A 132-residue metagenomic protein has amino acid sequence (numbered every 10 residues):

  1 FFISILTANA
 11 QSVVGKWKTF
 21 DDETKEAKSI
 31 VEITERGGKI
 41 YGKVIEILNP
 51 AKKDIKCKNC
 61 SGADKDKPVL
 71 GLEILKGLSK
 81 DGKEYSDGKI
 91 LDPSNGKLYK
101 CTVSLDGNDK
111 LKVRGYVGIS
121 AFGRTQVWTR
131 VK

Functional and structural regions predicted by a protein language model:
I3-A10: Sec/Tat signal peptide C-region and signal peptidase I cleavage site
Q11-K16, D81-G88, D109-K112: Short, hydrophobic/aromatic-rich segments at coil-to-beta transitions
S12-E26, R124-K132: K/E-rich alpha-helical interaction surfaces of small helical-bundle regulatory domains
D21-D92, L98-Y99: Central antiparallel beta-sheet cores of small beta-barrel/beta-sandwich binding domains
D22-T24, P93, S104, G118-I119: Short polar/acidic secondary-structure junctions
E35, K80, L105-D106, R130: Generic beta-strand structural signal
C60-D66, K112-I119: Short aromatic-glycine motifs in intrinsically disordered, low-complexity regions
N108-K110, V117-K132: Edge beta-strand at a domain terminus
